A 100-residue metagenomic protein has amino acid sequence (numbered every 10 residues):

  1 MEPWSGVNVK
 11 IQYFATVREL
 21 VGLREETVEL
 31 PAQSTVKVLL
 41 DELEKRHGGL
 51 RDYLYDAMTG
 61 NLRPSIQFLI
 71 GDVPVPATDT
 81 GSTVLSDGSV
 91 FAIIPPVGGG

Functional and structural regions predicted by a protein language model:
M1-G99: Ubiquitin-like/PB1-type beta-grasp interaction modules and other compact soluble beta-rich domains
